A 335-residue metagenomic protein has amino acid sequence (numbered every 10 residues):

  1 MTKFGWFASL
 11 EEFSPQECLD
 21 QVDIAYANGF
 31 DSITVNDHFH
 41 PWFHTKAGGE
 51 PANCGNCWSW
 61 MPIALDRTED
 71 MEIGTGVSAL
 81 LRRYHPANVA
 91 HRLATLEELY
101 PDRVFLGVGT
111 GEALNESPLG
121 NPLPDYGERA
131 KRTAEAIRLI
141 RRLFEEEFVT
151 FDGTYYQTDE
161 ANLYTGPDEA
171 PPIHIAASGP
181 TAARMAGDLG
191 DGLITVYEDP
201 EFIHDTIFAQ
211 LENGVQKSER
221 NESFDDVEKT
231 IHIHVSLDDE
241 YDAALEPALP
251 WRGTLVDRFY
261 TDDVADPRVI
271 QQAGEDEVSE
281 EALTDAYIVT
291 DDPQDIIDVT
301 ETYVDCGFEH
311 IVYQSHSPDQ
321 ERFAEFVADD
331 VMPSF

Functional and structural regions predicted by a protein language model:
M1-F335: Active-site-adjacent structural elements that line small-molecule/cofactor binding pockets in enzymes
